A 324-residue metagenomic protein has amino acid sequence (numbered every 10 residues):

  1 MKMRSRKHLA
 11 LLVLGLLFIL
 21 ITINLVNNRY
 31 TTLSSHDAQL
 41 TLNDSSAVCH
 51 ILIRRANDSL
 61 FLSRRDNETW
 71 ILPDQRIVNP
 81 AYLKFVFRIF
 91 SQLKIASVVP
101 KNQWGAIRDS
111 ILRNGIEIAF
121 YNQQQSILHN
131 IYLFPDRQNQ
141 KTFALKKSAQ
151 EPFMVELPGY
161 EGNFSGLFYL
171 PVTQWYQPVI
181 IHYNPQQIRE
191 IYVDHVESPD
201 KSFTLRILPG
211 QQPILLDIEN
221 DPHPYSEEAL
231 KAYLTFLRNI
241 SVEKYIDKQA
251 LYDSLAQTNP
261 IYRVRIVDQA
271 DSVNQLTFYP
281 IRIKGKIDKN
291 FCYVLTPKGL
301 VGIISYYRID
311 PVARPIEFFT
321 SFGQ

Functional and structural regions predicted by a protein language model:
M1-Q324: Soluble, acidic/polar mature domains that operate outside membranes
